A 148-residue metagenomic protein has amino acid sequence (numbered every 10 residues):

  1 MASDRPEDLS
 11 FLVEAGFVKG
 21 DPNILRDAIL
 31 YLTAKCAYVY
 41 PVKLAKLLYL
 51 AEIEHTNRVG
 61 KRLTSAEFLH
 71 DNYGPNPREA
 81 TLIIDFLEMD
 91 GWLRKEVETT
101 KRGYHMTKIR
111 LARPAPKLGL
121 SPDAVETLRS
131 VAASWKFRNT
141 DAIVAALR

Functional and structural regions predicted by a protein language model:
M1-R148: Domain-edge interaction signal
